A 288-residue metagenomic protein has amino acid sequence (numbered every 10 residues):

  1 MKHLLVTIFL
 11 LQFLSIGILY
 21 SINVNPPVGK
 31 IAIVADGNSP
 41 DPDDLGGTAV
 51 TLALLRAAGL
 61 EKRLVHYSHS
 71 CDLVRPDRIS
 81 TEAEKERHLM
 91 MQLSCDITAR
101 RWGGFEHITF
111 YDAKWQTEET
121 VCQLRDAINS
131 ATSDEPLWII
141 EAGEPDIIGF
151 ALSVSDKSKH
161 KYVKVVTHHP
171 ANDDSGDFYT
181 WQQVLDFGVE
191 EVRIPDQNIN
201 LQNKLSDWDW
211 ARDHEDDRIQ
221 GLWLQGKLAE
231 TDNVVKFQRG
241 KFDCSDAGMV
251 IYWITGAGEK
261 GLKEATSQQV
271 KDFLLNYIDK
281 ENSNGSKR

Functional and structural regions predicted by a protein language model:
M1-L4: Positively charged n-region of N-terminal signal peptides that target proteins for export
V6-I16: Bacterial N-terminal signal peptides
I18-Y20: Sec/Tat signal peptide C-region and signal peptidase I cleavage site
I22-R288: N-terminal acidic, glycine/proline-rich low-complexity segments
